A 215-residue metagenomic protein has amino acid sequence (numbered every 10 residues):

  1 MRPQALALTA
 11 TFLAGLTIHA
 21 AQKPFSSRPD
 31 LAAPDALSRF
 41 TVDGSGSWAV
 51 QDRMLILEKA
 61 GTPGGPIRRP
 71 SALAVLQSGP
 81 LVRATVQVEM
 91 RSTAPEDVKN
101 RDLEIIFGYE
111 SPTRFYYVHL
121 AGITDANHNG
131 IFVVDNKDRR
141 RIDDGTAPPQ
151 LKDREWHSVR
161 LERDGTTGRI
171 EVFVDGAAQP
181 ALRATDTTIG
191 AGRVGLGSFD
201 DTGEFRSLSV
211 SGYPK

Functional and structural regions predicted by a protein language model:
A21-S45: Extracellular carbohydrate-recognition regions
A49-A72, G130: Short carbohydrate-recognition loop motifs
P66-V133: Secretory/extracellular carbohydrate-interaction modules and structurally similar beta-sandwich "look-alikes"
A72-G79, D144-L151, G195: Beta-strand-rich interaction surfaces with strong enrichment in secreted/lumenal proteins
N136-S158: Short, aromatic/His-centered strand-loop micro-motif at the edge of beta-sheets
E155-G165, I170-V172: Short tryptophan-centered beta-strand motifs in secreted/extracellular beta-sheet-rich domains of glycan-recognition
F173-R193: Short, solvent-exposed beta-strand-to-loop segments that form ligand-recognition rims of beta-rich domains
D186-K215: Ligand-recognition surfaces built from glycine- and aromatic
